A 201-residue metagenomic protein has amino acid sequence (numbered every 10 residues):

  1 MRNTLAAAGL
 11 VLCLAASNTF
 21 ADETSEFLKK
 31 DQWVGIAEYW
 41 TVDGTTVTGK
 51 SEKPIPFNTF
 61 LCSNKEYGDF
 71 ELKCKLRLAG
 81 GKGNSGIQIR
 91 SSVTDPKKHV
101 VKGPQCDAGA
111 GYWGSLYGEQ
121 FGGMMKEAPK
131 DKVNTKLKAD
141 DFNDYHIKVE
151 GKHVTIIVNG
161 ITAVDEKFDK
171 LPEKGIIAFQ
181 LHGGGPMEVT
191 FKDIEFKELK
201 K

Functional and structural regions predicted by a protein language model:
M1-L5: Positively charged n-region of N-terminal signal peptides that target proteins for export
A6-L14: Hydrophobic helical h-region of N-terminal Sec-dependent signal peptides in bacterial secretory/periplasmic proteins
N18-K201: Carbohydrate-interacting regions of secretory-pathway proteins
